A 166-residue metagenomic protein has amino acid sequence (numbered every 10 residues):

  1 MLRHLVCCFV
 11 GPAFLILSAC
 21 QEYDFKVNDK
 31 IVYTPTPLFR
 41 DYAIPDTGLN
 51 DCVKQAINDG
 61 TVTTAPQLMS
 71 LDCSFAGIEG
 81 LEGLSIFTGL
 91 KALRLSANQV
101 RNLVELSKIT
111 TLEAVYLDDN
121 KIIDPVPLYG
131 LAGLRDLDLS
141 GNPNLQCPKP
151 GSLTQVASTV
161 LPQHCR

Functional and structural regions predicted by a protein language model:
M1-F9: Bacterial N-terminal signal peptides that target proteins for export
C7-C8, C52, C73, C147: Generic recognition of cysteine residues
A13, P45, S158-T159: Residue-level signal for mature regions of secreted extracellular proteins and peptides
F14, D41, S70: A residue-level signal for beta-strand positions that form part of recognition/binding surfaces within mature
I16-A19: C-terminal motif of bacterial Sec signal peptides marking the signal peptidase cleavage site
Q21-Y23: Bacterial signal peptide processing site
V27-Q55: Surface-exposed cap/linker segments adjacent to membranes
V32-T34, N58, T63-R101, E105-R166: Concave beta-strand-loop units of leucine-rich repeat
